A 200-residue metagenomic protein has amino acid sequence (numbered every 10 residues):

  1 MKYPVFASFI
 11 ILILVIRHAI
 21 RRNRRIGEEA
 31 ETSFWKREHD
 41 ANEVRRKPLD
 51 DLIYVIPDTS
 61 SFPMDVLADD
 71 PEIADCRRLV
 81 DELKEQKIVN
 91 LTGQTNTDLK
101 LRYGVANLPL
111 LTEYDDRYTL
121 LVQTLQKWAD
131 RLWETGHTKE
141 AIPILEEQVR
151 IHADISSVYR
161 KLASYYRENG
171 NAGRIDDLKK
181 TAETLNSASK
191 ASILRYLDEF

Functional and structural regions predicted by a protein language model:
K2-L120: N-terminal alpha-helical interaction modules that lie
T119, H152-A153, S187: Short coil turns that delineate tetratricopeptide repeat
T124-L125, Y159: TPR repeat positional signature
K127-W128, L162: Structural register within alpha-helical repeat arrays
R131-L132, Y165-Y166: Residue at a conserved register position within TPR or TPR-like alpha-solenoid repeats
T138, N171-A172: TPR-repeat structural position
S157-V158, A191-I193: TPR alpha-solenoid repeat register
